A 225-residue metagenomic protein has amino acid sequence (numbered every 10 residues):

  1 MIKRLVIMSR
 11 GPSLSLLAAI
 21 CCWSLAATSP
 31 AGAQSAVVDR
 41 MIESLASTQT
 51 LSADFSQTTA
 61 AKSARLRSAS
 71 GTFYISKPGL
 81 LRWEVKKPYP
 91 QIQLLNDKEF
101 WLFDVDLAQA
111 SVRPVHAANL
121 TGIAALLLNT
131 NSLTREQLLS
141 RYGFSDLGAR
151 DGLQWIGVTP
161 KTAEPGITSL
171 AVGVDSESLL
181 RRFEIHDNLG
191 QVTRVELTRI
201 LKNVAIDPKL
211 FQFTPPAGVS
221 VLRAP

Functional and structural regions predicted by a protein language model:
I2-A18: Bacterial N-terminal signal peptides that target proteins for export
S15-A27: Bacterial N-terminal signal peptides
A26-A27, A31-S35: Boundary at the C-terminal end of the N-terminal hydrophobic targeting segment
Q34-A60, R65-L66, D104-I167, R223-P225: Flexible, processing/modification-adjacent segments and terminal tails in exported/periplasmic/extracellular proteins
T48-T50, S68-S70, S76-P78, P88 (+6 more regions): Extracytoplasmic
F55, L81-V85, F100-F103, V158 (+1 more regions): Short hydrophobic/aromatic-rich beta-strand segments that constitute the beta-sheet cores of beta-sandwich/beta-barrel
T72-A125, T193-R194: An acidic-aromatic
Q137-P225: Gly/Pro-enriched, hydrophobic low-complexity segments that function as extracytoplasmic propeptides/linkers
